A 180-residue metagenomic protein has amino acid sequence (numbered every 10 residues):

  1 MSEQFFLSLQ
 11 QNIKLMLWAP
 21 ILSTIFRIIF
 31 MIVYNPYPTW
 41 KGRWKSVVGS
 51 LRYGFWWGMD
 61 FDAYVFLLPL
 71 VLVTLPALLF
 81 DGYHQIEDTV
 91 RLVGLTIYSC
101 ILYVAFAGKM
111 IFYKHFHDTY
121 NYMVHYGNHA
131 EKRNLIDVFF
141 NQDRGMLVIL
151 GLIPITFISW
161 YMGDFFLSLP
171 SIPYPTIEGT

Functional and structural regions predicted by a protein language model:
E3-T180: Transmembrane and membrane-interface helices of multi-pass, inner-membrane envelope-modifying transferases
